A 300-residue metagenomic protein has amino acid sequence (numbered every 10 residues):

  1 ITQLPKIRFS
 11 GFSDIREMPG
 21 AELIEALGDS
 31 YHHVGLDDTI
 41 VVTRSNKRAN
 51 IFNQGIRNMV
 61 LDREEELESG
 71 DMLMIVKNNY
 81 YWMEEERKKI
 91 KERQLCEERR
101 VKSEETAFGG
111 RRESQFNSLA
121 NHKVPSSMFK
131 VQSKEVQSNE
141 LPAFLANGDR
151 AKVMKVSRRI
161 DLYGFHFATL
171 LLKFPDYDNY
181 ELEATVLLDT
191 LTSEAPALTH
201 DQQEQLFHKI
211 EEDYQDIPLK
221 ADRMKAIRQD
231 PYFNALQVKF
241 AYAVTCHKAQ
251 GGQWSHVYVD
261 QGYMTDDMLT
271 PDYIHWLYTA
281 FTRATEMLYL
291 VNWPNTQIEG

Functional and structural regions predicted by a protein language model:
I1-K91, S127, V136-A146, R150-E194: Conserved helicase motor core of P-loop NTPases
Q3, K102, G110, A120-K123 (+4 more regions): Generic detection of intrinsically disordered/low-complexity segments and helix-coil linkers/edges
Q3-K6, S30, T43, N58 (+7 more regions): Residue-level signal for the start and early helices of compact helical domains
R8, E97, T106-G109, L145 (+2 more regions): Generic detector of intrinsically disordered, low-complexity, polar/charged segments
G11-D14, P19, H33, K102 (+8 more regions): Serine/threonine-rich low-complexity intrinsically disordered regions
K88-V136: Short, basic, low-complexity termini and linkers enriched in Ser/Thr/Gly/Pro that act as targeting/leader peptides
P142, N147-G300: C-terminal accessory regions
